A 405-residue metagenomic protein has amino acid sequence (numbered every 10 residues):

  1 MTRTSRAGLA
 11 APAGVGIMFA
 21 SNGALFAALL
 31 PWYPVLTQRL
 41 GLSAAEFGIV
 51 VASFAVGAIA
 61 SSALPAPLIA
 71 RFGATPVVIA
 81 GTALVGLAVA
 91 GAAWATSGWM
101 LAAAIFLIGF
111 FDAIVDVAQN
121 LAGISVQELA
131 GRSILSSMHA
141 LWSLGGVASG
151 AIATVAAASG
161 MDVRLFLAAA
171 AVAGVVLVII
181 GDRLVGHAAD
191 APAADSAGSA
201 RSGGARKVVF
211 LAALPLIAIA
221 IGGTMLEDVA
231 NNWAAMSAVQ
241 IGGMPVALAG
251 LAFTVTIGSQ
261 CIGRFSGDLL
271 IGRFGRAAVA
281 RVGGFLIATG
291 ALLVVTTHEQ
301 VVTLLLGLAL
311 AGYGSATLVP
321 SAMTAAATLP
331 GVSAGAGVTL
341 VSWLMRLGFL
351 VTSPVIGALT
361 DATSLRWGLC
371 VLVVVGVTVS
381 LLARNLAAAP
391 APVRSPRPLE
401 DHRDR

Functional and structural regions predicted by a protein language model:
L30-A45, N232-L248: Short amphipathic helix-loop junctions that connect adjacent transmembrane helices in Major Facilitator Superfamily/SLC
G41, G73, W94-W99, G243 (+2 more regions): Helix-breaking motifs and short loop linkers at transmembrane-helix boundaries and internal kinks in secondary membrane
S61-A74, A157, G263-R276, T360-D361: Helix-to-loop junctions at the C-terminal end of transmembrane segments in multipass secondary transporters
T75-V78, T82, A280: Primarily marks hydrophobic transmembrane alpha-helices of the MFS/SLC 12-helix fold
I114-E128, T317-P330: Intracellular juxtamembrane helix-capping segments at the cytosolic ends of symmetry-related transmembrane helices
M138-G186: Helix-loop-helix hairpin linking two adjacent transmembrane segments in secondary transporters
A277-A322: C-terminal transmembrane helical hairpin of 12-TM major facilitator-type secondary transporters
V332-L365, L372: A late C-terminal transmembrane helix in Major Facilitator Superfamily
